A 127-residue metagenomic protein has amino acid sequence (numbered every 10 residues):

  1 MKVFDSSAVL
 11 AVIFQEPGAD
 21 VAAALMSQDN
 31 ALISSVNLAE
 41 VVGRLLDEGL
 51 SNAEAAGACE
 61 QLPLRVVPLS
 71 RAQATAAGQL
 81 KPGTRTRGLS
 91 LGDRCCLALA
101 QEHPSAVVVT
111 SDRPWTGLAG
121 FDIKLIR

Functional and structural regions predicted by a protein language model:
M1, L97-R127: Acidic, PIN/NYN-like endoribonuclease modules and their adjacent C-terminal/linker elements
M1-I33, L45-G57: Short, well-structured N-terminal submotif of metal-dependent ribonuclease cores
K2-D5, I33-S35, L89-L91, D112 (+1 more regions): Histidine- and aromatic-rich ligand-binding microenvironments
A8-V9, N37, Q73, C95-C96 (+1 more regions): Alpha-helix capping/helix-boundary segments
A19, L38, N52, A74-A77 (+1 more regions): A general structural signal for well-ordered alpha-helical segments in protein cores
S27, L62, A119-F121: Short, structured coil segments at secondary-structure junctions
R65-V107: Active-site neighborhoods of divalent-metal-dependent phosphate/nucleic-acid chemistry enzymes
